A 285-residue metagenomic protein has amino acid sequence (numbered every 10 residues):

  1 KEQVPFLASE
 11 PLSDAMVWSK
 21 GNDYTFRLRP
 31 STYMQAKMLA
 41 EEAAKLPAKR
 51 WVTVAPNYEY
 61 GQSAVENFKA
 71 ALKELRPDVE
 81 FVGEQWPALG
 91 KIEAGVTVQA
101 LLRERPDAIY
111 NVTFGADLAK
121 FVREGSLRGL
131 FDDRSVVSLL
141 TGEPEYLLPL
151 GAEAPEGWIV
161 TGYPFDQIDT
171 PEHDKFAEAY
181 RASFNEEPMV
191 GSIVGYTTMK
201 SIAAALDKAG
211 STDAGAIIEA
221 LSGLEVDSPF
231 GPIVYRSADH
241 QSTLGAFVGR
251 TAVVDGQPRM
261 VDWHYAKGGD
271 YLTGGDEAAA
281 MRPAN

Functional and structural regions predicted by a protein language model:
P5-D14, S135-T141: Short beta-strand elements of ligand-binding domains
E10-W18, N22-L127, P164-K175: Extracellular/periplasmic Venus flytrap/periplasmic-binding protein
Q35, A64, D117, V194-T198 (+2 more regions): Catalytic-loop motifs flanking and including active-site residues across diverse enzymes
T53-P56, E187-I193, A214-I217, I233-V234: Surface-exposed patches in mature extracellular/periplasmic domains of secreted proteins
E124-Y196, D207-T212, M260-A284: Extracellular/periplasmic periplasmic-binding protein-like sensory domains
D213-F230: Short, well-structured alpha-helical segments that form the helix of a local strand-helix-strand
E225, P229-N285: Solvent-exposed, acidic/polar segments of extracytosolic/periplasmic ligand-binding ectodomains
